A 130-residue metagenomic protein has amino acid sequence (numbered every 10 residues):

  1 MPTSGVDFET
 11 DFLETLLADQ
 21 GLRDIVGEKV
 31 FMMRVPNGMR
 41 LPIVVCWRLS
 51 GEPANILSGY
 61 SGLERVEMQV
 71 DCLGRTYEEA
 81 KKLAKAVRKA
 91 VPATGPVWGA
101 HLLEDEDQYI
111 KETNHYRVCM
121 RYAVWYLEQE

Functional and structural regions predicted by a protein language model:
M1-Y60, E78, K82: Small/polar-rich, solvent-exposed N-terminal microdomains that initiate assembly or binding
M32-M33, S58, R75, E104 (+1 more regions): Generic structural "secondary-structure junction" signal
L49-E52, L63-E67, K89-P92, R121-Y122: Short, low-complexity, polar/charged sequence segments that are solvent-exposed and flexible
A54-L57, Q69-L73, T94-V97, Y126-Q129: Glycine-rich loops and low-complexity Gly/Arg-rich segments that provide flexible linkers or classic glycine-based
S61, G74-K81, G99-E104: Short C-terminal domain-edge/linker segments immediately following a structured domain
G62-R75, Y116-L127: Oligomerization/assembly interface segments of phage tail-like spikes and tubes
V66-P92: Mid-chain, well-packed structural core segment of small domains
K85, K89-E130: Acidic-leaning, charged glycine-interspersed low-complexity segments
